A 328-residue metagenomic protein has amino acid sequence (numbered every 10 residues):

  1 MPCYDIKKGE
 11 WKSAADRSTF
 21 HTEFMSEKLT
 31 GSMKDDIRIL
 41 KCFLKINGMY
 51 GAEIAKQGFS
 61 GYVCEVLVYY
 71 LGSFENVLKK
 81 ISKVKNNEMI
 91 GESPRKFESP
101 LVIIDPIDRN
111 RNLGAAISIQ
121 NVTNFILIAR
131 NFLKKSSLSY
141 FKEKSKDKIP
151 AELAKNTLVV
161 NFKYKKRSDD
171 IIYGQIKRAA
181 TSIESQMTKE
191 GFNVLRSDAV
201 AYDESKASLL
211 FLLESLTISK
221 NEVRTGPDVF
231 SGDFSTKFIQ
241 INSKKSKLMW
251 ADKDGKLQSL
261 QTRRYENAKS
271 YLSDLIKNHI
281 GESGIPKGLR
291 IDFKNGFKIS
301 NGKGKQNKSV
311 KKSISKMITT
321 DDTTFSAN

Functional and structural regions predicted by a protein language model:
M1-E27: Extended, alpha-helix-rich binding/interface surfaces that flank or overlap catalytic cores and mediate recognition
C3-I6, T22, C64-L71, T236 (+2 more regions): Hydrophobic transmembrane signal anchors and adjacent membrane-proximal interface regions, especially in viral
D5, D16, D35-D36, D105-D108 (+10 more regions): Acidic-enriched, low-complexity/disordered segments with a strong bias for Aspartate over Glutamate
R17-S32, I81-S82, S235-K253: Short secondary-structure transition/capping segments
T22, S26-S32, D36, L260 (+1 more regions): Conserved His + Asp/Glu catalytic blocks
S32-K206, F211-V223: Conserved nucleotidyltransferase catalytic core and NTase-mimicking acidic/glycine-rich helix/loop elements in nucleic
D203-N328: Extended, charged low-complexity segments that frequently continue into or abut oligomerization scaffolds
